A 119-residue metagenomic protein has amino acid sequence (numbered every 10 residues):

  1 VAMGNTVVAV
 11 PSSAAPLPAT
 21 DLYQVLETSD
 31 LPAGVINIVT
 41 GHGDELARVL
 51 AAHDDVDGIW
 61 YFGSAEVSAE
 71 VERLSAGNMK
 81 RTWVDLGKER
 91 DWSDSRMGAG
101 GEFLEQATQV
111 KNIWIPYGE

Functional and structural regions predicted by a protein language model:
V1-T108, P116-G118: Rossmann-like NAD(P) dinucleotide-binding subdomain of oxidoreductase/dehydrogenase enzymes
N112: Active-site/acyl-donor-binding loops of N-acyltransferases
